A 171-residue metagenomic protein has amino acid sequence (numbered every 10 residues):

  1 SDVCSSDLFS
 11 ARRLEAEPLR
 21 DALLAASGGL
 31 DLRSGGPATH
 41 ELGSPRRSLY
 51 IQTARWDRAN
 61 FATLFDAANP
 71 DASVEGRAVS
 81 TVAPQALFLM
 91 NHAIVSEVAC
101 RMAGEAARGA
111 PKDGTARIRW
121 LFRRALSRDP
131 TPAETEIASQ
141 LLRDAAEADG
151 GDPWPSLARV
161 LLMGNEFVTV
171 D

Functional and structural regions predicted by a protein language model:
S1, S6-A125, D129, L161-D171: An acidic, gly/pro-interrupted, aromatic-rich
K112-G114, A146-P153: Short, charged, surface-exposed loops that flank catalytic or proteolytic processing sites
E136-E147: Amphipathic alpha-helical segments that form the core helices of the histone-fold
L157: Globin-like tetrapyrrole-binding proteins
